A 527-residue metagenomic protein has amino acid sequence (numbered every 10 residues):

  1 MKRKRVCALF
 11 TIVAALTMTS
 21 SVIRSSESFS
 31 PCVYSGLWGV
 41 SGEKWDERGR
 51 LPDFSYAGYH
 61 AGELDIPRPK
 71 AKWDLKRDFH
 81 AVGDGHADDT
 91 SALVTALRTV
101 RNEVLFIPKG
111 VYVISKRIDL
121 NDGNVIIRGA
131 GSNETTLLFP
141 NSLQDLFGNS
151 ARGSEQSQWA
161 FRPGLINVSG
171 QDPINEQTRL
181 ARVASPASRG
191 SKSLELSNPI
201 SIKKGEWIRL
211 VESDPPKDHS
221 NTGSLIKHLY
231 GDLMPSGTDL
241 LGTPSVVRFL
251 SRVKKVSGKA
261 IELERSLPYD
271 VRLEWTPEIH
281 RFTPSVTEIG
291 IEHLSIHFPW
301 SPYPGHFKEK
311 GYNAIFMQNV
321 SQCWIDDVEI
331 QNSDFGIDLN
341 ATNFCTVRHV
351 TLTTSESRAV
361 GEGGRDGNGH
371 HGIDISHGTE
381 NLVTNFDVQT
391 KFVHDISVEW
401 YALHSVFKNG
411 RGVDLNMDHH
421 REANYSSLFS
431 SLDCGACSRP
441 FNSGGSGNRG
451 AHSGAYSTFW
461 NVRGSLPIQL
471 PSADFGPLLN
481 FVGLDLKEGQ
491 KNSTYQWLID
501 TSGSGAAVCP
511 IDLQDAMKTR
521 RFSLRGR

Functional and structural regions predicted by a protein language model:
K2-A8, M18-P304, L479-R527: Extracellular "leader-to-stem" segments immediately downstream of a signal peptide or signal-anchor in secreted/lumenal
F10-A14: Hydrophobic helical h-region of N-terminal Sec-dependent signal peptides in bacterial secretory/periplasmic proteins
F106, V113, D119, R128 (+15 more regions): Extracellular beta-strand solenoid repeats
Y112, S188, S245-R248, E309 (+3 more regions): Residues that act as N-cap/strand-start positions at coil-to-secondary-structure junctions
R117-N121, E134-N149, S157-Q171, E195 (+9 more regions): Glycine-rich beta-solenoid repeat tracts in large extracellular/virion proteins
N124, T287-F298, S321-N332, N343-R358 (+6 more regions): Right-handed parallel beta-helix
I261-V286, K310-S321, I337-S355, A402-K408 (+1 more regions): A short, hydrophobic/aromatic-rich structural module that often spans a beta strand with its adjoining loop
S405-R527: Gly/Ser/Thr/Ala-enriched C-terminal appendages of enzymes
